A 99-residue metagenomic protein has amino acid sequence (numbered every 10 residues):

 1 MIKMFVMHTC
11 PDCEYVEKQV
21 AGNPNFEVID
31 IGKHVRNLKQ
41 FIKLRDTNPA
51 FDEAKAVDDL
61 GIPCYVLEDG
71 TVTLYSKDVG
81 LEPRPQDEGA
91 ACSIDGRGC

Functional and structural regions predicted by a protein language model:
M1-I31: Local sequence-structure signature of Cys/Sec-based thiol-disulfide redox active-site neighborhoods
V16, N37-Q40, G61: Amphipathic alpha-helical interface surfaces
K18-V20, K43, G80: Short, glycine/charged-enriched secondary-structure capping and boundary segments
N25-N48: Thiol-based oxidoreductase modules, predominantly thioredoxin-like and allied folds used for disulfide exchange
F51, A56-V66, T71-C99: Non-globular targeting/processing and membrane-anchoring segments
